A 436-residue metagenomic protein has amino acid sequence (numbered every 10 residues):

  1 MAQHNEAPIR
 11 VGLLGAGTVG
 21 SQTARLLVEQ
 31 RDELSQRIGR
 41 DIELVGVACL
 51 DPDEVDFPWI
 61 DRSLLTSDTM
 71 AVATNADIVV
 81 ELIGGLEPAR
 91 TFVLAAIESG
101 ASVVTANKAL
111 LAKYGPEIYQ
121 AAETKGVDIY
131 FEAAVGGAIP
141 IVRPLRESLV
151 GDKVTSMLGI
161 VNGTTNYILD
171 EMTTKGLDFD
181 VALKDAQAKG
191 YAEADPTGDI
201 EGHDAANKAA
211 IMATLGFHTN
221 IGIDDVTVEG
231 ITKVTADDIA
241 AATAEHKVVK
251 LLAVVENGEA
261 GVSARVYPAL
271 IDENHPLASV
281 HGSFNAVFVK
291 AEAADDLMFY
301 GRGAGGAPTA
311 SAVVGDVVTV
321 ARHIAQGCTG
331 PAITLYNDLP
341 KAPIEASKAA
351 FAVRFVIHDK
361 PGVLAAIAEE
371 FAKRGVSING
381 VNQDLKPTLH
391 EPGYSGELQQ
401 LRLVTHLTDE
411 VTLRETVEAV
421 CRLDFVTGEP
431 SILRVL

Functional and structural regions predicted by a protein language model:
M1-A101: N-terminal glycine-/serine-/threonine-rich beta1-alpha1-beta2 phosphate-ribose binding loop of Rossmann-like
T66, E81, V104-A106, I129-A133 (+2 more regions): General beta-strand structural signal in soluble alpha/beta enzymes
A89-A95, K108-R146: Rossmann-fold NAD(P)-binding glycine/threonine-rich loop
V103-V104, I378: A short hydrophobic/small-residue beta-strand
I141-V154, T165-L177, N207-I221, D316: Oxidoreductase and adenylate-handling cofactor-binding alpha/beta cores
V181-S279, F284-A286: Substrate-binding/catalytic subdomain of NAD(P)-dependent oxidoreductase enzymes
I231, D296-L297, G301-A307: Glycine-rich phosphate/pyrophosphate-binding beta-alpha loops
A312, V317-L436: A conserved regulatory-domain signal marking ACT and ACT-like small-molecule sensing domains and adjacent regulatory
